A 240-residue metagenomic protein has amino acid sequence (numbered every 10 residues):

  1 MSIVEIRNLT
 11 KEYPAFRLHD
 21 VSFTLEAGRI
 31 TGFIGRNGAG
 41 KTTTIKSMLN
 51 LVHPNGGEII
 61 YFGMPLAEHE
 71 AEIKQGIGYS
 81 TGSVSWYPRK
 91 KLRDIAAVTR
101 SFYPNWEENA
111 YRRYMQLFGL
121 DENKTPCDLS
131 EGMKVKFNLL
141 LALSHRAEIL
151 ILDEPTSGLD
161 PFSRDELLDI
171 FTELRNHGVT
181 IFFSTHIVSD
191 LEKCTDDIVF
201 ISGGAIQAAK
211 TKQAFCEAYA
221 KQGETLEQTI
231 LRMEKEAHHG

Functional and structural regions predicted by a protein language model:
I6-L9, F16-E26, G57: Conserved beta-strand
R36-G40: Walker A (P-loop) phosphate-binding loop of ABC-type ATPase nucleotide-binding domains
G57-E68, E72-I73: Conserved ABC transporter NBD signature motif
Q75, T81-N138: ABC-family P-loop ATPase nucleotide-binding domains
L139, L159: Hydrophobic anchor residue at the start of the ABC signature
L150-E154: Catalytic Walker B motif of ABC-type/P-loop ATPase nucleotide-binding domains
R164-H177: Helical segment within the ABC ATPase nucleotide-binding domain
